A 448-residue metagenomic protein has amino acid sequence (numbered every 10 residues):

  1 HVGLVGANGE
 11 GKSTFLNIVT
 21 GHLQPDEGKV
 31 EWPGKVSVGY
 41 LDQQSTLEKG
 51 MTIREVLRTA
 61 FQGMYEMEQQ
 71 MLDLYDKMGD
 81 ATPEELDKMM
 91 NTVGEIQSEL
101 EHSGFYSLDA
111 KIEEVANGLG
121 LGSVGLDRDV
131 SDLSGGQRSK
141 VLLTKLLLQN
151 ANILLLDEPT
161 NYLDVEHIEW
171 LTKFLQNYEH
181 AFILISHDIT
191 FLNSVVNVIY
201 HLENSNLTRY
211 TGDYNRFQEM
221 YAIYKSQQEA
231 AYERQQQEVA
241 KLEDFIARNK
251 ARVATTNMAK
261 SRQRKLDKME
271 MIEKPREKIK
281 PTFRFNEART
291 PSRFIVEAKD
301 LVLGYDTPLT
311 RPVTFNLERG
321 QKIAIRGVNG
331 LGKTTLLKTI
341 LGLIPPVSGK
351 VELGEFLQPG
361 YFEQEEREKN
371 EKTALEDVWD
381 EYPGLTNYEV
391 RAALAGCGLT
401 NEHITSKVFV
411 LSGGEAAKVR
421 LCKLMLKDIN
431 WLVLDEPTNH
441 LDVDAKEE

Functional and structural regions predicted by a protein language model:
H1-A230, I279, A288-E448: ABC ATP-binding cassette signature C-motif
M220-P275: Intracellular alpha-helical coupling/juxtamembrane segments of multi-pass membrane proteins
F283-F285: Post-kinase regulatory C-tail/linker adjacent to protein kinase catalytic domains
